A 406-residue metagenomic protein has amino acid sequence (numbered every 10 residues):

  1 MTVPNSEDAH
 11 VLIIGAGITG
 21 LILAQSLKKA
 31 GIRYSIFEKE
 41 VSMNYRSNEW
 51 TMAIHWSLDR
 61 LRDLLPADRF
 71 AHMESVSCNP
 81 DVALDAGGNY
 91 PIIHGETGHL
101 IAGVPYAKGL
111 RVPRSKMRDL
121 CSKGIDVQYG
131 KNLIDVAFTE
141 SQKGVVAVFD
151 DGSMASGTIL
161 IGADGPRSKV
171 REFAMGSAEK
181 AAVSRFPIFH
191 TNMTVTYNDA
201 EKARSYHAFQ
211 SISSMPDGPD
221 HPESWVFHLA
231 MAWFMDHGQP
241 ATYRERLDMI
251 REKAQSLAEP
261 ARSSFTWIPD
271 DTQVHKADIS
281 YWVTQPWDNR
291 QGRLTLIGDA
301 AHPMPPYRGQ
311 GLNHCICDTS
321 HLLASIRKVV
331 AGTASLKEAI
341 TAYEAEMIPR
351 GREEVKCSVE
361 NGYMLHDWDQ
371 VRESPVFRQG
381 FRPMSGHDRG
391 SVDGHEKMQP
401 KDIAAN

Functional and structural regions predicted by a protein language model:
T2-A9, K29, F70-E74, C78-D85 (+5 more regions): C-terminal helical "tail/cap" subdomain of flavin- and related membrane-associated enzymes
T2-V11, S26, T51-T194, P240 (+3 more regions): Conserved N-terminal helical subregion
I13-R33, F37, I161-G162, T191 (+3 more regions): Conserved mid-domain beta->alpha element of the FAD-binding
T19, S42, R167: Conserved Rossmann-like nucleotide-cofactor binding loop
N44, V136, M304-P305: Short, solvent-exposed loop/turn segments at secondary-structure junctions
R46-W50, A241, Y307-Q310: Short, solvent-exposed loop/turn segments at secondary-structure boundaries
S47-W50, F173, K202-S205, V355-K356 (+1 more regions): Short aromatic-enriched loop/helix-cap "lid" or pocket-rim segments at secondary-structure transitions that line
G95, H99-P105, S153, I188-T272: Conserved FAD/dinucleotide-binding core of flavoprotein oxidoreductases
